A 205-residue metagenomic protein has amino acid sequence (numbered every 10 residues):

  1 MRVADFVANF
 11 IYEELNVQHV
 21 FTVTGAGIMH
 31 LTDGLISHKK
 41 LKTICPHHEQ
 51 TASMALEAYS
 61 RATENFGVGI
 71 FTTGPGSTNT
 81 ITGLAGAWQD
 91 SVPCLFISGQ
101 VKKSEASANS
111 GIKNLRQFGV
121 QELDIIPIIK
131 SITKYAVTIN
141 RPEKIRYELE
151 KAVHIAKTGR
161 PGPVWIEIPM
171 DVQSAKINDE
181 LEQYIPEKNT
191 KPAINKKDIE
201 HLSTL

Functional and structural regions predicted by a protein language model:
M1-L205: N-terminal alpha/beta PP-like core and its mobile active-site loop of ThDP/TPP-dependent enzymes
